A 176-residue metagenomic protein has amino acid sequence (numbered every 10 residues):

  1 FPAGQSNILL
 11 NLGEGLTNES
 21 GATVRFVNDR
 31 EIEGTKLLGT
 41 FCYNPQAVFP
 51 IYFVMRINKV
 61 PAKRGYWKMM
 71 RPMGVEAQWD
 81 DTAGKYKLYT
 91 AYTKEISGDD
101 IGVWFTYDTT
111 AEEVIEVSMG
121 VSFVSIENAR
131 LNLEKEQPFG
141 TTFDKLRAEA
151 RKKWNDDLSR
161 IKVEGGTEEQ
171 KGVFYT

Functional and structural regions predicted by a protein language model:
F1-T176: Beta-sandwich/jelly-roll carbohydrate-recognition scaffolds of carbohydrate-active enzymes
